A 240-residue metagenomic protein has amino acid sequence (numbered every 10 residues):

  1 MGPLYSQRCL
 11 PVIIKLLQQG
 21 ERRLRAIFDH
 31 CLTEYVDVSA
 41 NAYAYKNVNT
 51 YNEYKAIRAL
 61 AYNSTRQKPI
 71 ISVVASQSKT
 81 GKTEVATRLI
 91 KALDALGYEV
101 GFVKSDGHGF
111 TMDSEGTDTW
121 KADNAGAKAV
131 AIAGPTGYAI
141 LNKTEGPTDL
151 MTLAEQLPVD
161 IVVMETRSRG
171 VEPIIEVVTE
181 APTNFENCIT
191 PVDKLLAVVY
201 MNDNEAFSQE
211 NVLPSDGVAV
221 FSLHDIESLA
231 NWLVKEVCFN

Functional and structural regions predicted by a protein language model:
M1-V12: Conserved nucleotide-sugar donor-binding and metal-coordinating catalytic region shared by glycosyltransferases
R22-R66: Conserved alpha/beta core of the MobA/IspD/sugar-nucleotide pyrophosphorylase nucleotidyltransferase superfamily
T33-E34, E99-V100, A129-V130, V162 (+2 more regions): Hydrophobic anchor at the start of a short beta-strand that flanks the dinucleotide cofactor-binding loop
Y51-I71, V159-I161, S222, I226-N240: SAM-dependent methyltransferases
I71-D94: Glycine-rich phosphate-binding P-loop
R88-T144: N-terminal phosphate/diphosphate-binding loop that engages ATP/GTP or pyrophosphate donors across diverse enzyme folds
L141-G170: Phosphate-binding/switch loop-helix module in NTP-utilizing enzymes
I161-V218, S222, I226-F239: Phosphate/Mg2+-binding loops and adjacent switch elements in nucleotide/diphosphate-handling enzyme cores
